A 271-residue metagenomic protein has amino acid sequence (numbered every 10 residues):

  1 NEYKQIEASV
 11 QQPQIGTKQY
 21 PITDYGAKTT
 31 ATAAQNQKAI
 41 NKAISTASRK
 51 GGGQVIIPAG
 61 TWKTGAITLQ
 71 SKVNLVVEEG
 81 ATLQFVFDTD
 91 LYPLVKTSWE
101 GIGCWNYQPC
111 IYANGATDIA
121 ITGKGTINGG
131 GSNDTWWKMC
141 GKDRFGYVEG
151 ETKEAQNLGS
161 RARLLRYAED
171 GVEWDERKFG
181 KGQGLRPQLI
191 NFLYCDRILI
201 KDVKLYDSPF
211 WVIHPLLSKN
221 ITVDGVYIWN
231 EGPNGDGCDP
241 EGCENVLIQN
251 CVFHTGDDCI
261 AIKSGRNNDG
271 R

Functional and structural regions predicted by a protein language model:
N1-K201, F210, D224-V226, N230: Extracellular "leader-to-stem" segments immediately downstream of a signal peptide or signal-anchor in secreted/lumenal
T68-V73, Y112-I119, N191-L199, K204-R271: Right-handed parallel beta-helix/beta-solenoid
